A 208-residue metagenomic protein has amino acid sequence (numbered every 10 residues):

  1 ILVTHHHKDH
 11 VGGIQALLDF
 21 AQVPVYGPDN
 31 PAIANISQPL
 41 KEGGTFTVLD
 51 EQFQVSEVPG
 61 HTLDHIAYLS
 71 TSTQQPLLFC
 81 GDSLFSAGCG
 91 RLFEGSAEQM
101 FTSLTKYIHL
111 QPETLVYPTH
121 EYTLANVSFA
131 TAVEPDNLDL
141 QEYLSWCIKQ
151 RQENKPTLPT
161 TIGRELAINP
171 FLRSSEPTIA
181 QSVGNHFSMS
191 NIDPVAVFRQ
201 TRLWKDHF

Functional and structural regions predicted by a protein language model:
I1-S56, P76, E142: Active-site HxH/HxHxD metal-binding segment of metal-dependent hydrolases
T4, I33, P39, F85 (+2 more regions): Preference for short coil/turn "hinge" residues that link or interrupt alpha-helices
H5-H10, H61, H65, H109 (+3 more regions): Histidine (H) residue identity feature
H10, F93-S96, T178: Short, conserved glycine- and acidic-residue-centered signature motifs in active-site or ligand-binding loops
Q15, A21-V23, N30, Q75 (+6 more regions): Amphipathic, alpha-helical segments enriched in basic
I36-E134, R199-R202: Catalytic core of the metallo-beta-lactamase
T105-L115, L124-F208: Accessory terminal helices/loops
